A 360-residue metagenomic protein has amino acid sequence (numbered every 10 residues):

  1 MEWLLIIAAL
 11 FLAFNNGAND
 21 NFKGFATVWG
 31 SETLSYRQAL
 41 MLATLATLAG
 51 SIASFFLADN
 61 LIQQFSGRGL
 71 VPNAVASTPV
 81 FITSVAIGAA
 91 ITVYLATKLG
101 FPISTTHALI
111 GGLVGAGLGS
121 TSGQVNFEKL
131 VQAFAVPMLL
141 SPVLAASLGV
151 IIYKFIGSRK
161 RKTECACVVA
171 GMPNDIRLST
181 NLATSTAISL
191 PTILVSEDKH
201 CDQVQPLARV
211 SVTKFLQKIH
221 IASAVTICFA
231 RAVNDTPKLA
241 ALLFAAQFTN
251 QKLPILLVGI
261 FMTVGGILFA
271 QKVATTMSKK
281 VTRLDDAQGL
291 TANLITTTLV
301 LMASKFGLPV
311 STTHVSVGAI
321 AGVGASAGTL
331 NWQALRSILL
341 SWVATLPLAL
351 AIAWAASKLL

Functional and structural regions predicted by a protein language model:
M1-W3, V71-S77, G119-Q132, F244-P254 (+2 more regions): Helix-coil boundary and interhelical linker segments in multi-pass alpha-helical membrane proteins
L5-A9, N15, L42-G50, S54 (+23 more regions): Alpha-helical transmembrane segments in multi-pass membrane proteins
A18-F25, L99-G111, T236-A240, A287-L290 (+1 more regions): Short, non-helical or kinked segments that cap or interrupt transmembrane helices
F25-V28, A89-F101, I267-V281, G324-W332: C-terminal ends of transmembrane helices
T33-L45, K129, Q251-L257, A287-T291 (+1 more regions): Membrane-interface alpha-helices at helix entry/exit sites of multi-pass transporters
V125-V143, Q251, N331-P347, A351: Structural signal for the N-terminal portions of transmembrane helices and their immediately preceding loop/interface
F155-S223, K279: Intrinsically disordered, low-complexity non-transmembrane regions of multi-pass membrane transporters
S223-A292: Transmembrane helical segments that form the transport core of multi-pass membrane transport proteins
